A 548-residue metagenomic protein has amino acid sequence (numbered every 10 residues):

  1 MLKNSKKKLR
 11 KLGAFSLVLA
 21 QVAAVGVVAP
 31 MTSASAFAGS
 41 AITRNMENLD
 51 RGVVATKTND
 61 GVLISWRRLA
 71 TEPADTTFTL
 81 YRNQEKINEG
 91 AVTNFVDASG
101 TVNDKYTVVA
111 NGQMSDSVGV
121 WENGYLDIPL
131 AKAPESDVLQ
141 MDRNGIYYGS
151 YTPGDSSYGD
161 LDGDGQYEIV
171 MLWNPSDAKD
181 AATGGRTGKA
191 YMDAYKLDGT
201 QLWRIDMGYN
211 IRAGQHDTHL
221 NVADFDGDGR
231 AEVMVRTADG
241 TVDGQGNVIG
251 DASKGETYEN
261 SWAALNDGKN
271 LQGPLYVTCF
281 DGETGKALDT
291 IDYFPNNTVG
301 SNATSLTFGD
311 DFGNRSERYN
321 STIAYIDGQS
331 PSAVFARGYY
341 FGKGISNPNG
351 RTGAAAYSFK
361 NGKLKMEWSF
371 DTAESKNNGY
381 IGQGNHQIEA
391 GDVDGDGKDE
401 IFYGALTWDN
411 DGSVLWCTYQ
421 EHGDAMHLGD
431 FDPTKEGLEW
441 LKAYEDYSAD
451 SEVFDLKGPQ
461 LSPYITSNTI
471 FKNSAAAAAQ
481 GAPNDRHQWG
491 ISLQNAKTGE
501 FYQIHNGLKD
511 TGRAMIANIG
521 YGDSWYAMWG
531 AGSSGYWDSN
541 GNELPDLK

Functional and structural regions predicted by a protein language model:
M1-V18: Bacterial Sec-dependent N-terminal signal peptides
A23-A41: Sec-dependent signal peptide cleavage junction
A41-G52, G61, R68-P73, G90-V92 (+1 more regions): Beta-propeller-forming repeat regions
L69-N83: Solvent-exposed loop/turn segments flanking beta-strands in beta-repeat/beta-sandwich domains
K86: Short, glycine- and charge-enriched coil/turn segments that flank and shape catalytic ligand pockets
